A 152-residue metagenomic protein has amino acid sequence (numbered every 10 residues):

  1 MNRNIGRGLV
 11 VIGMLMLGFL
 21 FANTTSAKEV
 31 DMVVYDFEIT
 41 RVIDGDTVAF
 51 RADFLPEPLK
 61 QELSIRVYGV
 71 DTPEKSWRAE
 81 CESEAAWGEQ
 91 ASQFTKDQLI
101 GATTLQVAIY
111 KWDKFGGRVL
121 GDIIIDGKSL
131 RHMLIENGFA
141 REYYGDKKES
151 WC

Functional and structural regions predicted by a protein language model:
N2, G6-G13, F19-C152: Small beta-barrel nucleic-acid-binding modules, primarily SNase/OB-fold domains and secondarily Tudor-like barrels
